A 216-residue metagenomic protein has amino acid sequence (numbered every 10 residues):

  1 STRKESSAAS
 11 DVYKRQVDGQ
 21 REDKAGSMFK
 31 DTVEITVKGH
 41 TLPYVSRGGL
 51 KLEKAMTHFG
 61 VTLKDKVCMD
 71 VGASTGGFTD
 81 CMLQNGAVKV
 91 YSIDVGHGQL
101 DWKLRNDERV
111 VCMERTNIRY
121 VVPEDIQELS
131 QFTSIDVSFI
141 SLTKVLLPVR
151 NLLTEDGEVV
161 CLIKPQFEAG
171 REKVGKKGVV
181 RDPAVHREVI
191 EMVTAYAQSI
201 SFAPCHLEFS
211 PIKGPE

Functional and structural regions predicted by a protein language model:
S1-A9, Y13: Single conserved hydrophobic/aromatic residue that forms the stacking wall/gate of nucleotide- or nucleobase-binding
S10-L63: S4-like RNA-binding module at protein N-termini
D65-G72: Conserved class I S-adenosyl-L-methionine
T75-G86: Conserved SAM-binding loop of SAM-dependent methyltransferases across substrates and taxa, primarily the Class I
V88-Y91: Short beta-strand element of Class I
I93, H97-I140: S-adenosyl-L-methionine
L146-G157: A short glycine-rich, Lys/Arg-flanked "PGG" loop and its adjoining helix->strand segment in the class I
P165-D182: Short, glycine-/aromatic-enriched active-site segment of Class I SAM-dependent methyltransferases
